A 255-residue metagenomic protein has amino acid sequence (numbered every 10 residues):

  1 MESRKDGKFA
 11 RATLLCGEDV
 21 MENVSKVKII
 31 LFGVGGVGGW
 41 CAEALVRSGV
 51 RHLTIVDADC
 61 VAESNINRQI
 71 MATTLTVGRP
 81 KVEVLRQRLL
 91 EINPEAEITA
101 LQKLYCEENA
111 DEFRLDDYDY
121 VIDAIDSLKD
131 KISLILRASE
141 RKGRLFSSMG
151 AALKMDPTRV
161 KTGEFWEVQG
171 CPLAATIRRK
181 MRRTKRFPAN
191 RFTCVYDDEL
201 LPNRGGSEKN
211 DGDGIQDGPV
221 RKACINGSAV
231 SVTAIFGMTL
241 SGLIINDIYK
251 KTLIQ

Functional and structural regions predicted by a protein language model:
M1-I30: N-terminal charged helix/coil linker that caps or initiates catalytic domains
E2, F113-Y120, I125-D130, R144-L145 (+3 more regions): Glycine-rich phosphate/adenylate-binding loop
L31-G33, V56: Conserved N-terminal Rossmann-fold NAD(P)-binding element of oxidoreductases
V37-G38: Hydrophobic/small residue at the entry helix of a nucleotide-binding pocket
L45: Aromatic pocket-lining residues of Rossmann-like dinucleotide-binding sites
V50, I55-N93: Glycine-rich phosphate-binding loop and adjoining beta1-alpha1-beta2 segment of Rossmann-like nucleotide-binding folds
L101-A110: Conserved SAM/SAH-binding loop
